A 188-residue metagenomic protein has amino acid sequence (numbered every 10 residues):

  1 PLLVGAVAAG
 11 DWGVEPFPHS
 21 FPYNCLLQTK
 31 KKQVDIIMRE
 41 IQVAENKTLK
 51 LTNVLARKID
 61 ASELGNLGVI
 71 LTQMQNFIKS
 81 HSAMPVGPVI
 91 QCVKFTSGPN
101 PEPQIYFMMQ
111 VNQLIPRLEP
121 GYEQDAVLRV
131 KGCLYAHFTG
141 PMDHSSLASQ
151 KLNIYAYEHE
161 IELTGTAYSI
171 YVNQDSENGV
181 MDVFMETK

Functional and structural regions predicted by a protein language model:
L3-G5: Glycine-biased, low-complexity coil/linker segments
T29-K32: Polybasic, lysine-rich low-complexity intrinsically disordered segments
V34-K188: A solvent-exposed interaction/effector surface
